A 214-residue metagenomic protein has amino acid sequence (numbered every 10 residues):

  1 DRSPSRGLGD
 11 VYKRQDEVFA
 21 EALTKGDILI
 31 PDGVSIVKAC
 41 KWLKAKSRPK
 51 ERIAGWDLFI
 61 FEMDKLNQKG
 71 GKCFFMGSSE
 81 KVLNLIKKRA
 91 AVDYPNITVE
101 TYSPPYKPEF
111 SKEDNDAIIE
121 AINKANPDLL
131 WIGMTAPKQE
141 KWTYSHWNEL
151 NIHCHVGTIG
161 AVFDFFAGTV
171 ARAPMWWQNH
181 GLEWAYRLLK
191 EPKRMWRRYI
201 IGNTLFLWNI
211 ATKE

Functional and structural regions predicted by a protein language model:
D1-L8, Y12: Single conserved hydrophobic/aromatic residue that forms the stacking wall/gate of nucleotide- or nucleobase-binding
G9-D10, M134-Q139, V162: Short glycine-rich anion-binding loops that position phosphate/pyrophosphate groups of nucleotides and phosphorylated
E17-E51: Helix-enriched interaction subdomains in cytosolic or periplasmic regions, typified by TIR/SEFIR signaling/NADase cores
V37-A39, L43-A121, A125-N126: Conserved beta-alpha
V37-W42, R172-E214: A transmembrane-helix-recognition feature enriched in membrane-embedded lipid enzymes and envelope glyco-/phospholipid
K87, E140-E149: Short Gly/Thr/Asp-enriched flexible loops that form oxyanion-binding sites at enzyme active sites
P104-F110, I152-K190: Short, flexible loop segments at boundaries between secondary-structure elements
I122-W131, T135-A136: Proline-aspartate-enriched helix->loop->beta-strand connector
